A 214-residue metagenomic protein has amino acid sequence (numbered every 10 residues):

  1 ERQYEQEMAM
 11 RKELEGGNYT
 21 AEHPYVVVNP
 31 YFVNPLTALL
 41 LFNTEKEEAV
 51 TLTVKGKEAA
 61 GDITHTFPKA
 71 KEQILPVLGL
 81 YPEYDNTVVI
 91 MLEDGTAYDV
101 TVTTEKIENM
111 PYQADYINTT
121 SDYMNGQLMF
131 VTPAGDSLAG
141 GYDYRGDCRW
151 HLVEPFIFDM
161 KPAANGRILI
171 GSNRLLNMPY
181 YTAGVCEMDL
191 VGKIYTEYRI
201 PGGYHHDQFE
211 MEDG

Functional and structural regions predicted by a protein language model:
E5, K12, G16-V54, Q73-I74 (+3 more regions): Histidine-/acidic-rich catalytic cores in large beta-rich domains
V28, A59-F67: Low-complexity "stalk/linker" and mucin-like segments enriched in Ser/Thr/Pro/Ala/Gly
P68-P76: Aromatic sugar-binding surface patches on proteins that engage polysaccharides or sugar-phosphate polymers
